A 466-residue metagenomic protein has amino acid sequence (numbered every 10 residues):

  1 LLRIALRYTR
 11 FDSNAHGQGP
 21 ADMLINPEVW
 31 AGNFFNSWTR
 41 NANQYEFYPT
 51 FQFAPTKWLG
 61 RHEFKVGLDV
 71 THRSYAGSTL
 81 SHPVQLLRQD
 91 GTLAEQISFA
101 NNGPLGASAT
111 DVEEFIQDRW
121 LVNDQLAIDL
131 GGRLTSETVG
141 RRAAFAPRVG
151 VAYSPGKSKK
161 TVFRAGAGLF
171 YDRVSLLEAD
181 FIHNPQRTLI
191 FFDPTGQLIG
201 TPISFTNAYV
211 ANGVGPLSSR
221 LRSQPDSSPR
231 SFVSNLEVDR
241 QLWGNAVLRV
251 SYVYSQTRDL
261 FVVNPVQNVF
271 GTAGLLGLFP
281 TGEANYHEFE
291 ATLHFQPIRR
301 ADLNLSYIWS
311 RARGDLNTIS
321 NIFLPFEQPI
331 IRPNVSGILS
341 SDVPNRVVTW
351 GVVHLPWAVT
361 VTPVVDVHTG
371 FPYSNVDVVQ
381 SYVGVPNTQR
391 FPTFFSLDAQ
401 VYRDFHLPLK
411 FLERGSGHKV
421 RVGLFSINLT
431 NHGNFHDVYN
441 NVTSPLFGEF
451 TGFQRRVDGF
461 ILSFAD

Functional and structural regions predicted by a protein language model:
L1, A54-E63, V122-Q125, P155-T161 (+5 more regions): Short loop/turn motifs that connect adjacent beta-strands in outer-membrane beta-barrel proteins
L1-E114, Q267-G277, T281-G282, E288: Replace "related TpsB outer-membrane translocases also match" with "some related outer-membrane beta-barrels such as
L2-I4, G60-V66, I128-L130, P147 (+9 more regions): Transmembrane beta-strands of outer-membrane beta-barrel proteins
I4-R10, V66-H72, L130-L134, A165-L169 (+5 more regions): Transmembrane beta-barrel strands of outer-membrane/channel proteins
N43-P49, F64, T110-I116, F145-V151 (+6 more regions): Hydrophobic, lipid-facing positions within transmembrane beta-strands of outer-membrane proteins
G150-G277, P392: Solvent-exposed loop/turn elements at secondary-structure boundaries
N245, W357-Q380, P392-S396, Y402-D466: C-terminal beta-signal and adjacent terminal beta-strands/loops of Gram-negative outer-membrane beta-barrel proteins
R249-V376: Gram-negative outer-membrane beta-barrel transporters
